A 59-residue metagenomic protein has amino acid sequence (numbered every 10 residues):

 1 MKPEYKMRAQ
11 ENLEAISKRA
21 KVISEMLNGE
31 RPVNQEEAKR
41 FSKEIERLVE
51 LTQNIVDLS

Functional and structural regions predicted by a protein language model:
M1-R31, S42, T52-D57: N-terminal acidic leader/helix
K39-E46: Short, glycine/alanine-rich amphipathic alpha-helical segment that often forms an alpha-turn-alpha hairpin
